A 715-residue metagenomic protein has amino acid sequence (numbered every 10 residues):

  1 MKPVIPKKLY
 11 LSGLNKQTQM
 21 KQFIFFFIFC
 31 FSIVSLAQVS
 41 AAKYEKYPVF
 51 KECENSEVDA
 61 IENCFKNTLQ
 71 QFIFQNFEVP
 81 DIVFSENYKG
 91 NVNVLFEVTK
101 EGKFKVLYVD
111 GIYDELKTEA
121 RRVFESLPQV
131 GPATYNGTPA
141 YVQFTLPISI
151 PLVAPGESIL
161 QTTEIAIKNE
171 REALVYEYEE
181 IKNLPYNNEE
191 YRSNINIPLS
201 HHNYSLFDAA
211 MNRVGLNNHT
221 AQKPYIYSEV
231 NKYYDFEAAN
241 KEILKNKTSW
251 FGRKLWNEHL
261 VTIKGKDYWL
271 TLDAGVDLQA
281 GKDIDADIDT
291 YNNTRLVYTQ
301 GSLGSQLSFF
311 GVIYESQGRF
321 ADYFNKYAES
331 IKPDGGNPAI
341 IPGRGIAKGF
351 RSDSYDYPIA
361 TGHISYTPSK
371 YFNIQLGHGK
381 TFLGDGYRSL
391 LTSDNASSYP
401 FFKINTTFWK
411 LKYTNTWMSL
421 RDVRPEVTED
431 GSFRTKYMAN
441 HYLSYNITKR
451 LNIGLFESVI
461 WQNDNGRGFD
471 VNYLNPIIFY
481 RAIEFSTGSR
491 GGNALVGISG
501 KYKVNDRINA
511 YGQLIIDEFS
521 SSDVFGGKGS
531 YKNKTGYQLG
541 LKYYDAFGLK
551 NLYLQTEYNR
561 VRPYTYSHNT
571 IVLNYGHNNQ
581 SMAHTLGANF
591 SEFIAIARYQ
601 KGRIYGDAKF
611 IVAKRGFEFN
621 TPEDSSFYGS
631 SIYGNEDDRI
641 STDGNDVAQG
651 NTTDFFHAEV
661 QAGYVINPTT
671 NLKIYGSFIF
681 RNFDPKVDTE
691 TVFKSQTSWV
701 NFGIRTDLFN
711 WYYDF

Functional and structural regions predicted by a protein language model:
K2-P6, Y10-K16, I24-F25, A37-K168: Charge-biased low-complexity segments
S32-V34: N-terminal signal peptide c-region/cleavage motif recognized by signal peptidases
E86-G90, A140-V142, Y291, D356 (+7 more regions): Residue-level preference for beta-strand/loop junctions
F96, Y108-G111, L146, L152 (+5 more regions): A mature extracytoplasmic/lumenal domain signature
P128-Q129, A274-A280, F678-R681: Generic short beta-strand segments
A173-N452, S458-N463, G526-T535, L539-R560 (+3 more regions): Outer-membrane beta-barrel channel domains
Y357, L451-F715: Exposed, low-structure sequence patches enriched in small/polar residues
